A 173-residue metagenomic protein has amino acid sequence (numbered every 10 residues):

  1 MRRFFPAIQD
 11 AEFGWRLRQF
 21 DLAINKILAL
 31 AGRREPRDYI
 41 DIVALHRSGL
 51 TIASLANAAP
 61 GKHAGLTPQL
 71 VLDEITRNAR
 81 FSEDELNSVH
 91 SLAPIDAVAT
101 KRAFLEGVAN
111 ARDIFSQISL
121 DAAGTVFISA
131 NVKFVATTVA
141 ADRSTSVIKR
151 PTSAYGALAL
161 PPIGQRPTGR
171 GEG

Functional and structural regions predicted by a protein language model:
M1-G173: Compositionally biased terminal segments of proteins
